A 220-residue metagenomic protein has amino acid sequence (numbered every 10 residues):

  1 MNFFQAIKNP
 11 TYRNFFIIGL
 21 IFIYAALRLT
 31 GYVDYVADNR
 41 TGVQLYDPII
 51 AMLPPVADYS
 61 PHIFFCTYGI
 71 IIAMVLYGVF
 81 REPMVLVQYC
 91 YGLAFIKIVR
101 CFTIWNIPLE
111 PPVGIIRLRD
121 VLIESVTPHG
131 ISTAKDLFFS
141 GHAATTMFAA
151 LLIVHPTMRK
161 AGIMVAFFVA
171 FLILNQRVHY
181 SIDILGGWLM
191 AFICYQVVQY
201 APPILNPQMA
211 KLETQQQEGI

Functional and structural regions predicted by a protein language model:
M1-I71, L109, Q217-G219: N-terminal transmembrane-helix/juxtamembrane module of multi-pass inner/ER membrane proteins
N14-F22, V87-G92, A161-M164, I182: Alpha-helical transmembrane segments of integral membrane proteins
I21-A25, L29, Y91, F95 (+2 more regions): Hydrophobic faces of alpha-helical transmembrane segments in multi-pass integral membrane proteins
Y24-R28, K97-T103, F167-R177: Aromatic-anchored segments of alpha-helical transmembrane domains
Y35-I50, V79-K160, A166, V198 (+1 more regions): Membrane-interface loops
C66, A144, S181-L185: Active-site His/Glu-centered metal-binding helix of metallohydrolases
T67-M74, M147, A191-F192, V198: Hydrophobic cores of alpha-helical transmembrane segments in multi-pass inner/ER membrane proteins, independent
P111, A134-F138, F168-Q196: Interfacial helix-loop-helix junctions of multi-pass membrane proteins
